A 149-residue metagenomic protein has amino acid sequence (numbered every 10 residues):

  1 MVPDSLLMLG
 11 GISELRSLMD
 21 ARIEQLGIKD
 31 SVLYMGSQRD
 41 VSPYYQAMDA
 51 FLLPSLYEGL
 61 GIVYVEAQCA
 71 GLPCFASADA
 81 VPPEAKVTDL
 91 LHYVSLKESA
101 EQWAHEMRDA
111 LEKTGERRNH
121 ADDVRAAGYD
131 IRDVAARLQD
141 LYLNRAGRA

Functional and structural regions predicted by a protein language model:
M1-L33, G147-A149: A conserved nucleotide-sugar
S37, L56: Aromatic "clamp/platform" in nucleotide-sugar-dependent glycosyltransferases that forms part of the donor/acceptor
F51-L52: A short hydrophobic beta-strand element within the catalytic core of glycosyltransferases that build diverse glycans
G61-E66: Short glycine/serine-rich donor-binding loops of glycosyltransferases
P73-A78, P83: Short hydrophobic beta-strand element within catalytic cores of glycosyltransferases and related nucleotide-activated
P83-T114: Change "using UDP/GDP/dTDP sugars" to "using nucleotide sugars
T114-A149: A charged, aromatic-enriched C-terminal amphipathic alpha-helix characteristic of glycosyltransferases across folds
